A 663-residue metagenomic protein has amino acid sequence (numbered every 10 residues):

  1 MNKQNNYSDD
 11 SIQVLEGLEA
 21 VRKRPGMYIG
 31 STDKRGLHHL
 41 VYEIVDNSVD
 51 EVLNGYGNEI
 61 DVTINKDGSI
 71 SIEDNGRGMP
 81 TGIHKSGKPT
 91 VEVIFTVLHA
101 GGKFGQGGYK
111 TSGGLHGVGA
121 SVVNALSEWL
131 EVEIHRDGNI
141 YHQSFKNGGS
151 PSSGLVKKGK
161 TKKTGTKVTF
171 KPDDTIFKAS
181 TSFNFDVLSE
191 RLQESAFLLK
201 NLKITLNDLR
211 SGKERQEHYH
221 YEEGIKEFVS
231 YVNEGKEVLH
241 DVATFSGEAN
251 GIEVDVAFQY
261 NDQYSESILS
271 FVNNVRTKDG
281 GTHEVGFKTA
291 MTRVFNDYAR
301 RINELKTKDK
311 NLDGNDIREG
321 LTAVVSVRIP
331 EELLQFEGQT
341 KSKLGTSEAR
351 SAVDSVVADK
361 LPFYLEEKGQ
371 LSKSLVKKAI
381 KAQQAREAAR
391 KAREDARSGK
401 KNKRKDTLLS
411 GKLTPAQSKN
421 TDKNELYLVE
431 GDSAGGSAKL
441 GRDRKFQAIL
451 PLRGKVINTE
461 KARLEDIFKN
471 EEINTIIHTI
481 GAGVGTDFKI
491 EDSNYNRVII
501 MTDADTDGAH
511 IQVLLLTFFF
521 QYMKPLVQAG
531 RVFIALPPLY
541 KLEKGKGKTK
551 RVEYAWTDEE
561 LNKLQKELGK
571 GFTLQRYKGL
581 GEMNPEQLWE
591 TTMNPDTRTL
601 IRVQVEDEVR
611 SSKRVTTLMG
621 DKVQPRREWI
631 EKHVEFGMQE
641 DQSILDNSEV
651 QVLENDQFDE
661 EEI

Functional and structural regions predicted by a protein language model:
M1-S11, L18, L40-Y42, D50-V52 (+12 more regions): GHKL-family ATPase ATP-binding module
K23-Y42: Conserved short strand/loop->alpha-helix "switch" segment adjacent to the catalytic nucleotide/phosphoryl-transfer site
D50-E51, G78-M79, T506-D507: Residues immediately C-terminal
N54-Y56, T81-K85, K439, I511: Conserved ATPase-coupling elements of RecA-like P-loop NTPase cores
M79-G101: Short conserved segment of the HATPase_c
K378, A392, S433-G435, L440-K550: Conserved structured catalytic cores and adjacent interaction surfaces of nucleotide-binding/hydrolyzing enzymes
S410, T506, L514, F520 (+2 more regions): Charged C-terminal transducer/switch regions of large nucleotide-driven machines
